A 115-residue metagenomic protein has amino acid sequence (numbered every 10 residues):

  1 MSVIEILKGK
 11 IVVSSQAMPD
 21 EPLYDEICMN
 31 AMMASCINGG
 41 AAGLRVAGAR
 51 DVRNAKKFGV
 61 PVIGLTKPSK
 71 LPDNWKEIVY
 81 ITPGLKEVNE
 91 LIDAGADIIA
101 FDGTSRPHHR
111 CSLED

Functional and structural regions predicted by a protein language model:
M1-L23, K56: N-terminal amphipathic alpha-helix/helix-capping segment at the start of soluble metabolic enzymes
G9-S15, L44, V62-T66, I99-F101: Hydrophobic faces of well-ordered beta-strands that scaffold small-molecule active sites in alpha/beta enzyme cores
P22-E26, R45-G64, P72, I78-L85 (+1 more regions): Active-site-adjacent beta->alpha loops and helix N-cap segments on the catalytic face of soluble alpha/beta enzymes
E26-N38: Short catalytic helix/loop segments, enriched in acidic residues and glycine and frequently bearing histidine
S35-N38, T66-L71: Metabolite-binding pocket within alpha/beta catalytic cores that recognizes anionic/polar moieties
C36, A55, L91: Conserved, mostly hydrophobic/aromatic
